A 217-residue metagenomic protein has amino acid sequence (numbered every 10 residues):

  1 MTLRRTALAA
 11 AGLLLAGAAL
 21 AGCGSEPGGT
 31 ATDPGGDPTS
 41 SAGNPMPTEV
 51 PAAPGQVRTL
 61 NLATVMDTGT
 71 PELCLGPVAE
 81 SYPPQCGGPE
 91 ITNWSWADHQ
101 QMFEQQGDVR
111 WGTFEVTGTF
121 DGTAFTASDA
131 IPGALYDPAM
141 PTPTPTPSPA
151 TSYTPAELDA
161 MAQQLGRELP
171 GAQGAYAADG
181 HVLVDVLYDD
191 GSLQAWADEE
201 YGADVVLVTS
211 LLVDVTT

Functional and structural regions predicted by a protein language model:
M1-L14: N-terminal export and membrane-targeting signals
A19-G22: C-terminal motif of bacterial Sec signal peptides marking the signal peptidase cleavage site
G24-E26: Bacterial signal peptide processing site
G28-R110, V116, F120, E157-G166 (+1 more regions): Extracytoplasmic low-complexity, Pro/Thr/Ser/Ala/Gly-rich segments that lie immediately after a secretion/anchoring
E72-P84, D121-P143: OB-fold/S1-family single-stranded nucleic acid-binding modules
A124-I131, P170-W196: Short glycine/threonine-rich beta-strand-turn micro-motifs
G133-L135, P141-A160, V206-T217: Short proline/glycine- and acidic-rich turn/helix-capping motifs at secondary-structure junctions
A150-G180: Gly/Ser-centered flexible loop/linker motifs
